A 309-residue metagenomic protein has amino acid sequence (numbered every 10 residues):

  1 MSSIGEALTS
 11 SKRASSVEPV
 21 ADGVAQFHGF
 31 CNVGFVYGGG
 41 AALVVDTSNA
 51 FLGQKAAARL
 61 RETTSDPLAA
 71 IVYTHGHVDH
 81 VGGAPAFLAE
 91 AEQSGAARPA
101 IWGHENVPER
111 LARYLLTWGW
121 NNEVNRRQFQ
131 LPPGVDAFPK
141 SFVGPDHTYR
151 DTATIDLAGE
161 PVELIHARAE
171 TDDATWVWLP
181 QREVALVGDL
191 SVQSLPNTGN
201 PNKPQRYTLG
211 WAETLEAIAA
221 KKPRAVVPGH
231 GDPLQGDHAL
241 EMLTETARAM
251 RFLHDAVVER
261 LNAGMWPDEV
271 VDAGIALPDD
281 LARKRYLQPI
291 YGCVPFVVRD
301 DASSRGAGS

Functional and structural regions predicted by a protein language model:
M1-A7, W120, A220-R224, P233-S309: Accessory terminal helices/loops
M1-P19, R127-K140: Short, basic/low-complexity N-terminal boundary segments at the transition from targeting/disordered tails
R13-T64, W176-G188: Conserved beta-strand hairpin/beta-sheet module of binuclear metal-dependent hydrolase folds, prominently
V17, G40, F51-I101, K222: Active-site metal-binding motif and surrounding structural segment of the metallo-beta-lactamase
G23, V36, D46, L60 (+8 more regions): Divalent metal-coordination and catalytic microenvironments
A42, N49-F51, V143, T154-D156 (+2 more regions): Metallo-beta-lactamase
H77-D79, V107, S191, D232: Catalytic metal-binding/acid-base residues of hydrolase active sites
E109-H166, G210-K222: Metallo-beta-lactamase
